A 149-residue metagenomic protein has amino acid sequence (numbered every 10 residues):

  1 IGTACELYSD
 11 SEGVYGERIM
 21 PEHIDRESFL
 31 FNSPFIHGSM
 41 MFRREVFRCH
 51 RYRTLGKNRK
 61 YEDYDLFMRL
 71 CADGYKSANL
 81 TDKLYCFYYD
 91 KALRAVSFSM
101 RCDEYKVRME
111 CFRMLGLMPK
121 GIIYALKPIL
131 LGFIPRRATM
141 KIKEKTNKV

Functional and structural regions predicted by a protein language model:
G2-A4: Short beta-strand segments
E6-S11, G16-S99: Conserved nucleotide-sugar donor-binding catalytic segment
E17-R18, Y64, F87, G121-A125 (+2 more regions): Flexible domain-boundary/linker segments
K57, M109, I134-R137: Juxtamembrane helix-loop transition sites at the ends of transmembrane segments in multi-pass membrane proteins
F87, R94-M118: Catalytic core of nucleotide-sugar-dependent glycosyltransferases
C102-Y105, G116-I123, K127-P135: Membrane-interacting alpha-helical segments
I129-V149: Terminal low-complexity segments of carbohydrate-biosynthetic enzymes
